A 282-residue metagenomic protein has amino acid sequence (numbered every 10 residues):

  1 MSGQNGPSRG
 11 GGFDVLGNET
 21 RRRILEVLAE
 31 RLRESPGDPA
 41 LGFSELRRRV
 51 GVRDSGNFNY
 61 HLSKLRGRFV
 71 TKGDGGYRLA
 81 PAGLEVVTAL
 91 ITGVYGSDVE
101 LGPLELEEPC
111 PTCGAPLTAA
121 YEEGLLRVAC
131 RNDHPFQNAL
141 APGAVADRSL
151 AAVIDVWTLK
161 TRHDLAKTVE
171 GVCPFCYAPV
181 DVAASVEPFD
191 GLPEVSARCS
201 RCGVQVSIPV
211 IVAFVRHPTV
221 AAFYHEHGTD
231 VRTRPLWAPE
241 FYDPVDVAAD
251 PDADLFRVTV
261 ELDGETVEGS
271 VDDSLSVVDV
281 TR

Functional and structural regions predicted by a protein language model:
S2-E26: Short alpha-helical segments that sit at the start of domains
I24, E34-V50: Short acidic, hydrophobic short linear motifs in intrinsically disordered regions
R66-G75: A short, conserved structural fragment
G73, T118-G124, Q137-G143, V180-E187 (+1 more regions): Short Cys/His-rich "knuckle" micro-motifs
G76-I91: Basic, amphipathic "hinge/linker" alpha-helix immediately C-terminal to the N-terminal HTH DNA-binding motif
G96-E107, T118-G124, L159-E170, P188-P193: Short, flexible, mixed-charge glycine/proline-rich loop motifs that serve as phosphate/nucleic-acid-contacting
C110-G114, R127-N132, C173-C176, C199-C202: Short cysteine-rich clusters marking metal-coordination/redox-active sites
L150, R162-R282: C-terminal regulatory/effector modules of DNA-binding transcriptional regulators
